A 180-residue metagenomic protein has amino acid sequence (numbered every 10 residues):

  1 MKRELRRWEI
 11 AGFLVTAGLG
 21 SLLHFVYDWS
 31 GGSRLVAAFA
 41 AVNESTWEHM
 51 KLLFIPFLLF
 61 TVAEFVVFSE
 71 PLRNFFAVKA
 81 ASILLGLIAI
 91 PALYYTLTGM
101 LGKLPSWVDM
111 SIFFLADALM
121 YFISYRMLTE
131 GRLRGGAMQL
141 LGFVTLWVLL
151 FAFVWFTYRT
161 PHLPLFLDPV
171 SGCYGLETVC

Functional and structural regions predicted by a protein language model:
M1-G12: N-terminal membrane topogenic signal
V15-G32, F153-Y158: Alpha-helical transmembrane segments of multi-pass membrane proteins
G20, H24, F60-E64, V78-Y95: Small-polar-interrupted transmembrane alpha-helices in polytopic inner-membrane proteins
A38-K51, C173-C180: Short aromatic-rich membrane-water interface segments that cap or initiate transmembrane helices in multi-pass membrane
K51-E64, F114-R126: Hydrophobic cores of alpha-helical transmembrane segments in multi-pass inner/ER membrane proteins, independent
L72, T96-W107: Membrane-interface helix caps and helix-loop-helix hairpins in membrane proteins
I83-I90, D109-R126, W147-L149: Hydrophobic alpha-helical membrane segments
L128-C180: Terminal transmembrane helical module of multi-pass membrane proteins
